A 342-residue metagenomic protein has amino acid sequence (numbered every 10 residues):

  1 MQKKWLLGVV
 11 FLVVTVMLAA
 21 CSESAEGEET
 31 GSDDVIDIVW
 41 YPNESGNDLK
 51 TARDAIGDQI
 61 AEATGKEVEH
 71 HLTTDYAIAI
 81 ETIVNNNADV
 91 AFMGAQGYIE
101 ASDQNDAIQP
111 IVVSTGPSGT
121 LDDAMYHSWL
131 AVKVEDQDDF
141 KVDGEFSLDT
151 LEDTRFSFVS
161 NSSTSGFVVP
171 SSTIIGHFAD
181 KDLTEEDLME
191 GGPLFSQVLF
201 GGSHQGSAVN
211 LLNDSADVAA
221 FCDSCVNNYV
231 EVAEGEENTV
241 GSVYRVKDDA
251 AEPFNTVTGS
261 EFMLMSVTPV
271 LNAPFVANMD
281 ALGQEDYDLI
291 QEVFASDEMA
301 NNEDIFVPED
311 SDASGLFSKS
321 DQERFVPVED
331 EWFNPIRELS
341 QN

Functional and structural regions predicted by a protein language model:
V16-A20: C-terminal motif of bacterial Sec signal peptides marking the signal peptidase cleavage site
S22-S24: Bacterial signal peptide processing site
T30-N47, K66-L72, R155-S157: Short, well-ordered beta-strand elements
D34-I36, W40, E44-A55, A277 (+1 more regions): An extracytoplasmic/periplasmic, membrane-proximal ligand-sensing/linker region
P42, H127-K141, S266-Q284: A bilobed periplasmic-binding-protein/Venus flytrap-type ligand-binding module shared by bacterial periplasmic
P42, L72-Y76, N87-I99, D103-A107 (+5 more regions): Beta->alpha turn/N-cap motifs
S114-F178: A conserved helix-loop-strand patch within extracytoplasmic ligand-binding domains of the periplasmic binding
R155, G166-G283: Pocket-lining segment of extracytoplasmic ligand-binding domains
